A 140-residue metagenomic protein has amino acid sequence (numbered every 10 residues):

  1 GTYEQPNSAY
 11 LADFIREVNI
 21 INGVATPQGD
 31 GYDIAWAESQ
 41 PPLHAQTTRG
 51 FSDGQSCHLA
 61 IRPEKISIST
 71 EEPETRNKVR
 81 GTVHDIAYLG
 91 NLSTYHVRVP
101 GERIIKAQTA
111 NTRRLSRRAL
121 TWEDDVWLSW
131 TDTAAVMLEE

Functional and structural regions predicted by a protein language model:
G1-E4, A12-I15: Short acidic-hydrophobic catalytic motif
S8: ATP phosphate-binding glycine-rich loop
L11, A25: N-terminal sensory regulatory modules of PAS/LOV and PAS-like folds
V18-I20, P27-E140: Non-catalytic connector elements of ABC transporters
